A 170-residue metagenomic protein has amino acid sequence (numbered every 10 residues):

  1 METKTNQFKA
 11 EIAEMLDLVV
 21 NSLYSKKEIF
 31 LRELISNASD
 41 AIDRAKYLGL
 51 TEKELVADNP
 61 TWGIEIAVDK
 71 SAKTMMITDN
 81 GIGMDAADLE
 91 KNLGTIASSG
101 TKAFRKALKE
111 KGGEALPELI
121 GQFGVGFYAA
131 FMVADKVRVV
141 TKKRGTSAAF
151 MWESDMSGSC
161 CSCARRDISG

Functional and structural regions predicted by a protein language model:
M1-G170: GHKL (Bergerat-fold) ATPase N-terminal catalytic module, capturing the glycine-rich phosphate-binding loop and acidic
